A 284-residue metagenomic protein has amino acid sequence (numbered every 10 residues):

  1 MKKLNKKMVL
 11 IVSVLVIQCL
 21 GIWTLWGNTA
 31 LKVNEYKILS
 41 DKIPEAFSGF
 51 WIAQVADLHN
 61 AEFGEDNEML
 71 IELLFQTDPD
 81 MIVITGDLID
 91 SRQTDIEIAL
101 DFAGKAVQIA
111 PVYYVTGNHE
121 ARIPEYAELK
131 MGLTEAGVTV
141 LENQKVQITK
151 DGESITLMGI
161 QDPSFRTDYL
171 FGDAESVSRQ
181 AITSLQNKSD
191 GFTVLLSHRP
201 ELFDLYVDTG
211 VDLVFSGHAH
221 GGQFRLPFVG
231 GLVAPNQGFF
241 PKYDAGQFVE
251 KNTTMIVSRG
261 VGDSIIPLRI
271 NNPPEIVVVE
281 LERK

Functional and structural regions predicted by a protein language model:
M1-A46: N-terminal membrane-anchoring alpha-helices
Q18, I22, N34-L39, A181-G191 (+3 more regions): Extended recognition/assembly regions associated with phosphoester-bond processing machinery
L39-A53, V138, K145-G159, V249-T254 (+1 more regions): Beta-strand-turn-beta hairpins that frame and shape the catalytic cleft of phosphate-ester-processing enzymes
A46, F50-Q144: Membrane-embedded segments
H59, I89, H119-E120, K145-V146 (+5 more regions): Catalytic metal-binding/acid-base residues of hydrolase active sites
D80-M81, Y113, V138-T139, I155 (+3 more regions): Short, Asp-centered acidic motifs that coordinate Mg2+ and/or phosphate in catalytic or ligand-binding sites
G104, R199-V277: Conserved beta-sheet core of the metallophosphoesterase superfamily
M131, E135-V138, K150-T193, F203-D204 (+1 more regions): Binuclear metal-dependent hydrolase catalytic cores centered on His/Asp/Glu-rich metal-binding motifs
